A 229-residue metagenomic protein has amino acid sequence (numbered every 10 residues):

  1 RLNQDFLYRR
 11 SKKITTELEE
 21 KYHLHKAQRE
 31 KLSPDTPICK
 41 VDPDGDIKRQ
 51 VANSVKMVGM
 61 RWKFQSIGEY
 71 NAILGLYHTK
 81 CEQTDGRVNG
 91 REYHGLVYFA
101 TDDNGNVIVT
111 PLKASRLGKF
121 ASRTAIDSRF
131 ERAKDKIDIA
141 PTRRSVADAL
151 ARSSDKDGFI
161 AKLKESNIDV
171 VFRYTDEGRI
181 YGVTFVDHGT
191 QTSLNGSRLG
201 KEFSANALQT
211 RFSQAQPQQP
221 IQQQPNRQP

Functional and structural regions predicted by a protein language model:
R1-P229: Extended intrinsically disordered terminal tails
